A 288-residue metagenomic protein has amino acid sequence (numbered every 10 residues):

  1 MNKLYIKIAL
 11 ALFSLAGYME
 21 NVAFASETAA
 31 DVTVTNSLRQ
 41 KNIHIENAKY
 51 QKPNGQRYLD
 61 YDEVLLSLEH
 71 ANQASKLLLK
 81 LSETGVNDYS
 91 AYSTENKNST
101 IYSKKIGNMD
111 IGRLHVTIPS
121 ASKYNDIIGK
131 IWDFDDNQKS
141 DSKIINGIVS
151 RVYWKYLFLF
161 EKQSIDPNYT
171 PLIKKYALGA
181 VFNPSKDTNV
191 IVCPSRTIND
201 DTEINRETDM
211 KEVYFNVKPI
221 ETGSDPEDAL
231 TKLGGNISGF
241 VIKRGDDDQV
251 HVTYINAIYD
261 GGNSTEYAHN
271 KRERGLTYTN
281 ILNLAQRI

Functional and structural regions predicted by a protein language model:
N2-I288: Eukaryotic helix-grip
